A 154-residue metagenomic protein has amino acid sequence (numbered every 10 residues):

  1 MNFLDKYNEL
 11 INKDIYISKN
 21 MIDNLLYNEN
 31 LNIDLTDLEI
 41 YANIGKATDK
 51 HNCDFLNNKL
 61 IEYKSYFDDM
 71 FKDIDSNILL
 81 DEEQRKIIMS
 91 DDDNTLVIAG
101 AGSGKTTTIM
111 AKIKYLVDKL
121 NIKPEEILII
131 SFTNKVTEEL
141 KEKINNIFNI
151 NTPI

Functional and structural regions predicted by a protein language model:
N2-I154: P-loop NTPase Walker
